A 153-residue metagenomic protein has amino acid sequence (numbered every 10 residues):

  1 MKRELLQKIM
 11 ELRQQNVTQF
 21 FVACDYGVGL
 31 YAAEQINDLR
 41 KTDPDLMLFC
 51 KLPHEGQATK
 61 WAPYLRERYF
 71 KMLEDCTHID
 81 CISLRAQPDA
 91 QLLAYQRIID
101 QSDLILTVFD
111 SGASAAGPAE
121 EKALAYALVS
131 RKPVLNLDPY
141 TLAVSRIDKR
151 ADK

Functional and structural regions predicted by a protein language model:
M1-A151: Acidic/glycine-enriched connector segments
